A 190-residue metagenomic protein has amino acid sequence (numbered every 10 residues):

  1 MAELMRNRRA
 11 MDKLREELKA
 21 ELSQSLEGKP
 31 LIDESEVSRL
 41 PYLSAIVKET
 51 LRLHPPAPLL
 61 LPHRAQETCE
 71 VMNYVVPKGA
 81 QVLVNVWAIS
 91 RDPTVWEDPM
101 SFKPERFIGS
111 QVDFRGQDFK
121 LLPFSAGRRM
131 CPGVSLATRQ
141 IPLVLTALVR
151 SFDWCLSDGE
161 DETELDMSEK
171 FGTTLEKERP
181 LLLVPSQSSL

Functional and structural regions predicted by a protein language model:
M1, A80, V86, I141 (+2 more regions): Hydrophobic, repeat-rich solenoid/adaptor surfaces of innate immune receptors and signaling proteins
A2-A57, H63-L83, W96-K103, I108-G109 (+3 more regions): Cytochrome P450 I-helix active-site segment
N85-W87, E105, F124, S157 (+1 more regions): Structured beta-strand/turn binding interfaces of compact recognition modules in eukaryotic regulators
A88-S90, L190: Short, charged beta-turn/beta-strand-edge "cap" motif at the junction between a beta-strand and an adjacent loop
R91-V95: Short, Lys/Arg- and Gly-enriched loop/turn segments at beta-strand edges
A137-F152: Alpha-helical metal-binding/catalytic segments enriched in His/Glu/Asp
G172-L190: C-terminal helix/juxtamembrane-tail motif
